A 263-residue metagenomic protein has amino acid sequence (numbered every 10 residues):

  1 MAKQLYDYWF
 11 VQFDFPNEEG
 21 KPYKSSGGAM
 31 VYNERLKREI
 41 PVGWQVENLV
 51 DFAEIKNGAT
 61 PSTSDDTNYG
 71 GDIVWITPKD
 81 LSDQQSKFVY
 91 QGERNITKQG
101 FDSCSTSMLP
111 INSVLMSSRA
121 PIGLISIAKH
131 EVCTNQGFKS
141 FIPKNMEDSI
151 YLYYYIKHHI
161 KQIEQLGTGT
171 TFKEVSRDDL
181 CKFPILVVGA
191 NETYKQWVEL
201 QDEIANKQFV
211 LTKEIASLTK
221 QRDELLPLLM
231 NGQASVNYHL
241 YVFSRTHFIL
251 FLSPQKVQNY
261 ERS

Functional and structural regions predicted by a protein language model:
M1-L5, G27-T60, K182, N191-N237 (+1 more regions): Non-catalytic DNA-recognition/assembly elements of restriction-modification systems
E18-K21, S25, L36-K37, V42-K87 (+3 more regions): Low-complexity, Lys/Gly-biased intrinsically disordered segments
L36, G137-K139, D179-F183: Short amphipathic alpha-helical segments
T77-K79, E93-H159, L166-T168, S176-R177: A short beta-sheet element
A128, T171-V175, K195, A216: Short helix-capping and inter-helix turn/linker motifs at the boundaries of alpha-helical repeat units
I142-P143, I185-V187: Short beta-strand-to-loop capping motifs
D148-I185, Y241, H247, F251-S253 (+1 more regions): Short, positively charged
